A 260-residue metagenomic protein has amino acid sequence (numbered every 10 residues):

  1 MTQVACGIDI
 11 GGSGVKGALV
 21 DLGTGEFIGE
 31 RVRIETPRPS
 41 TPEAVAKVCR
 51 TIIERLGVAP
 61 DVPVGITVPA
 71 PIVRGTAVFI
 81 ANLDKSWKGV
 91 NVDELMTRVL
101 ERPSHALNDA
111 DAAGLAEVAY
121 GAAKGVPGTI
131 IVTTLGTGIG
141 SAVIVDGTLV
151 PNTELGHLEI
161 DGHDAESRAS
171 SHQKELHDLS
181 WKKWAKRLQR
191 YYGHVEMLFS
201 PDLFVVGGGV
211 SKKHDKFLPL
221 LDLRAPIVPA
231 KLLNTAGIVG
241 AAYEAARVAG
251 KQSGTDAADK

Functional and structural regions predicted by a protein language model:
M1-P63, I72-T76, E94-S104, A116-V132 (+1 more regions): ATP-binding/phosphotransfer module of carbohydrate and carboxylate kinases, centering on a glycine-rich
A77-G89: A charged helix-plus-loop insertion that forms the helical arch/lid used to bind and gate nucleic-acid substrates
N82-L83, N108, N234: Asparagine-centered polar/low-complexity signal
A106-A110, G114: Short loop/edge segments at beta-strand edges and connector loops that shape dinucleotide/nucleotide cofactor-binding
I139: Extracytoplasmic strand-loop-helix segments at the start of, or within, the mature domains of secreted/periplasmic
